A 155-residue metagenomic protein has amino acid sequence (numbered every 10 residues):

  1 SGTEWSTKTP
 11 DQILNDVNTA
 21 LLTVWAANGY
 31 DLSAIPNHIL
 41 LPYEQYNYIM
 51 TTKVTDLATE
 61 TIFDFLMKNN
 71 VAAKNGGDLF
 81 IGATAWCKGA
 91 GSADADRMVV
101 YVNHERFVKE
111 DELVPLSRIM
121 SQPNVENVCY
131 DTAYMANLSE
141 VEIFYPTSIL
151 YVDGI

Functional and structural regions predicted by a protein language model:
S1-T19: Alpha-helical scaffold segments that mediate packing/assembly in large oligomeric complexes
S1-T3, L21-L22, A34, K68-N70: Glycine/serine-rich loop-strand microenvironments at binding/catalytic pocket rims
D16-G29: Short secondary-structure capping micro-motifs at structural edges
Y30-N37: Short gly/pro-enriched beta-turn/loop segments at secondary-structure junctions
L41-Q45: Structural motif
M50-I155: Sequence/fold signature of self-assembling virion shell proteins
